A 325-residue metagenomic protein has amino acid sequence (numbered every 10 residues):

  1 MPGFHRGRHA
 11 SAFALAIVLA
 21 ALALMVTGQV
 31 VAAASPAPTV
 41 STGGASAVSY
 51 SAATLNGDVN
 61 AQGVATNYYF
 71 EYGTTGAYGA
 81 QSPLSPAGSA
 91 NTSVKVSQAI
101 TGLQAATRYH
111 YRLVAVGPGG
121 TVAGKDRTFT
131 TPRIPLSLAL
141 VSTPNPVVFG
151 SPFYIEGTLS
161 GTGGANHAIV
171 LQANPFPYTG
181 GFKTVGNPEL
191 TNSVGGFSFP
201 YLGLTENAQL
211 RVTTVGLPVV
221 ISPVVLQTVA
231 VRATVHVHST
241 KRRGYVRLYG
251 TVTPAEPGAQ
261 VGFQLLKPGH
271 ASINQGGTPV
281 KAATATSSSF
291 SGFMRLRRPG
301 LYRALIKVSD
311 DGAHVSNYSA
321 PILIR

Functional and structural regions predicted by a protein language model:
M1-A10: N-terminal secretory signal peptides that target proteins for export/translocation
H9, F13, A33: Alpha-helical and His/Cys-centered functional microenvironments
F13-A16, S46, Y50, G150 (+1 more regions): Generic alpha-helix initiation/capping and coil-helix boundary signal
A14-T27: Bacterial N-terminal signal peptides
G28-I134: Short, surface-exposed linear motifs at loops/turns and structural transition points
T107-R108, A115, P132-R325: Low-complexity, Ser/Thr/Pro-rich intrinsically disordered linker/stalk segments at domain junctions
